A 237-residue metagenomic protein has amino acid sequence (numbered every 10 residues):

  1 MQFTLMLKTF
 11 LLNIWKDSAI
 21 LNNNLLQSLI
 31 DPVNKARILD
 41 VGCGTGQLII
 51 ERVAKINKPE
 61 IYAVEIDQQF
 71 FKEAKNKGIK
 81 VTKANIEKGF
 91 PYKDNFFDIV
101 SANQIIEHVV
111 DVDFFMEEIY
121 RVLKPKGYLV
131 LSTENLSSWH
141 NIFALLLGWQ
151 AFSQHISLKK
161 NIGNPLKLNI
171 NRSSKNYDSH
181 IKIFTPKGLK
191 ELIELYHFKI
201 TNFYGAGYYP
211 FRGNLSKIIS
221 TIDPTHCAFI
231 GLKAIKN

Functional and structural regions predicted by a protein language model:
M1-K93, I99-S101, M116, N176 (+5 more regions): Conserved N-terminal segment of class I S-adenosyl-L-methionine
D31, V110, K124: Short conserved AdoMet
Q47, V110-E118, Y128-I235: S-adenosyl-L-methionine-dependent methyltransferase catalytic module, highlighting the catalytic core
K88, E107, S138: Active-site micro-motifs of SAM-dependent methyltransferase domains
S101-V110: A short SAM/SAH-binding and catalytic strip from SAM-dependent methyltransferases
